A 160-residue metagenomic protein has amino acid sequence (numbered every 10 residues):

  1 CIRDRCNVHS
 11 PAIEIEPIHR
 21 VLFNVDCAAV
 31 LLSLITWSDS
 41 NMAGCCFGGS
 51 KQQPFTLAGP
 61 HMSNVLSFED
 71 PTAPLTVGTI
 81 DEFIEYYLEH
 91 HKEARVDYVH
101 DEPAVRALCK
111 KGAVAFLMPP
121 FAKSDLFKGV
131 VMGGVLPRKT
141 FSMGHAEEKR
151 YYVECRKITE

Functional and structural regions predicted by a protein language model:
R3-E160: Surface-exposed, charge/polar-rich loops and edge strands
